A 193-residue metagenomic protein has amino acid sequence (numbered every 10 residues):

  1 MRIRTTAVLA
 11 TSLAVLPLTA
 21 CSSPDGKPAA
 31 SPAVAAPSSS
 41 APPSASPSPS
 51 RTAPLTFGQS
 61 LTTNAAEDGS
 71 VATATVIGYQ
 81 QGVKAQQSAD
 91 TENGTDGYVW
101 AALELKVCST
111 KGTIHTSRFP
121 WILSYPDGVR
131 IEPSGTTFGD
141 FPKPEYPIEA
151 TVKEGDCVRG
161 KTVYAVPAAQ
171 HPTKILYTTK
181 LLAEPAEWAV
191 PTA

Functional and structural regions predicted by a protein language model:
R2-A102, C108-A193: Conserved functional micro-motifs across diverse proteins
